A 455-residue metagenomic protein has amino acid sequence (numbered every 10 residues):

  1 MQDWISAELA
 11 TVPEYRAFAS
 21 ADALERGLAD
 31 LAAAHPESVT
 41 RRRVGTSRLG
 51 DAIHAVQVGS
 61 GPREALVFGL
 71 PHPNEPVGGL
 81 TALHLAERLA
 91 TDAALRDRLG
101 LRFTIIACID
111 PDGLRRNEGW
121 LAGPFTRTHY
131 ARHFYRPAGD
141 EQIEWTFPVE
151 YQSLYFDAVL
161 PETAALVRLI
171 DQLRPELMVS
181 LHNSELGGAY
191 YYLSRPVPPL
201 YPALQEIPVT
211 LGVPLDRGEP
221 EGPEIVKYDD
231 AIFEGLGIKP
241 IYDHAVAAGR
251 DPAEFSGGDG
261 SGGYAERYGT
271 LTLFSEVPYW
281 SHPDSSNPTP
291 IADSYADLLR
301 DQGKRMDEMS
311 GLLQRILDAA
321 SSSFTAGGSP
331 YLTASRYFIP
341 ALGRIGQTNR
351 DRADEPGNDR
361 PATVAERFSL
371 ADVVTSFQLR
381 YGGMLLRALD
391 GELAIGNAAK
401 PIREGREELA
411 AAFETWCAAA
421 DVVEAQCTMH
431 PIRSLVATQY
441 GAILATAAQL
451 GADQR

Functional and structural regions predicted by a protein language model:
M1-I53: Short glycine- and acidic-rich boundary segments immediately preceding or forming the N-terminal edge of structured
Q2-A17, A158, P198-R455: C-terminal accessory segments enriched in acidic
G27, E162-A165, A442: Well-ordered alpha-helical segments embedded in enzymatic catalytic cores
H54-P62, L70: Short beta-strand-to-loop junctions in surface cap/lid or active-site-entrance loops
P62-E64, V77, A90, L95-Y201 (+1 more regions): Active-site/substrate-binding loop(s) of hydrolase catalytic cores
H72, D110, S184, E221 (+1 more regions): Catalytic metal-binding/acid-base residues of hydrolase active sites
H72-L80: Di-metal (Zn2+ and/or Mg2+/Mn2+) metal-binding site signature of metallo-dependent hydrolases with the MBL/beta-CASP
